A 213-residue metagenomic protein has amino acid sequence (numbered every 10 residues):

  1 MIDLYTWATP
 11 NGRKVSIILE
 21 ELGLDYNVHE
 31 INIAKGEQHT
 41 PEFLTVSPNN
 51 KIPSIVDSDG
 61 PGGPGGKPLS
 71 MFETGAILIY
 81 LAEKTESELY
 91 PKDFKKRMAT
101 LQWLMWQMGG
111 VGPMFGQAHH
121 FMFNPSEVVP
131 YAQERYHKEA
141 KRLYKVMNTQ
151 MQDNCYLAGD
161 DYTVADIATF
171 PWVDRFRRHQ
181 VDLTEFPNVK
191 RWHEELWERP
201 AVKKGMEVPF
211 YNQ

Functional and structural regions predicted by a protein language model:
M1-E134: GST-like domain detector, emphasizing the conserved glutathione-binding G-site in the N-terminal thioredoxin-like
N27, Y90, G159, T184 (+1 more regions): A local structural micro-motif
I33-A34, A165, F210-Y211: Conserved beta-strand edge residues that scaffold enzyme active sites
T45, P91, T169, E198 (+1 more regions): Phosphate-coordinating loops and pocket residues in cytosolic domains that bind phosphorylated ligands
L81, Q107-P200: GST-like fold's C-terminal all-alpha helical module
V202-Q213: Terminal-tail/helix-coil boundary detector
